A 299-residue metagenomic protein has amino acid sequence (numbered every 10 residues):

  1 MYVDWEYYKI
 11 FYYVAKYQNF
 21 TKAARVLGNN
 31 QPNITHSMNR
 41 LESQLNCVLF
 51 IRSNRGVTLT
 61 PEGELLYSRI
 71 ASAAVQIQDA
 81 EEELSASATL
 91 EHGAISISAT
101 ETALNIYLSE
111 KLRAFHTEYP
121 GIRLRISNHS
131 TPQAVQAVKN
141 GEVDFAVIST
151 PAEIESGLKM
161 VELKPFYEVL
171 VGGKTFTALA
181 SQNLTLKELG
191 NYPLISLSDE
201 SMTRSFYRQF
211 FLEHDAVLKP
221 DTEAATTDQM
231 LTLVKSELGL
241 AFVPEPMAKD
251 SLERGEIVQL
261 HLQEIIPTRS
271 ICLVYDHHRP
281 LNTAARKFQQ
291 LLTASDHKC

Functional and structural regions predicted by a protein language model:
V14-N30: Short helix-boundary/capping micro-motifs
E42-P61: A short LG(V/I)-centered, amphipathic sequence patch enriched for acidic residue(s) preceding the LG motif
Q44-L45, L66-A88: Alpha-helical linker/hinge and terminal dimerization helices associated with HTH transcriptional regulators
H92-I154, A224: Central regulatory/effector-binding core of bacterial HTH transcription factors
Y107, V258-C299: A late-sequence structural motif
S130-V135, K139-E142, S149, R208-Q259: Hydrophobic hinge/microswitch elements
G157-I195: Flexible hinge/capping segments at coil-to-helix
P193-H214, L281-A285, Q289, C299: Secondary-structure junction motif
